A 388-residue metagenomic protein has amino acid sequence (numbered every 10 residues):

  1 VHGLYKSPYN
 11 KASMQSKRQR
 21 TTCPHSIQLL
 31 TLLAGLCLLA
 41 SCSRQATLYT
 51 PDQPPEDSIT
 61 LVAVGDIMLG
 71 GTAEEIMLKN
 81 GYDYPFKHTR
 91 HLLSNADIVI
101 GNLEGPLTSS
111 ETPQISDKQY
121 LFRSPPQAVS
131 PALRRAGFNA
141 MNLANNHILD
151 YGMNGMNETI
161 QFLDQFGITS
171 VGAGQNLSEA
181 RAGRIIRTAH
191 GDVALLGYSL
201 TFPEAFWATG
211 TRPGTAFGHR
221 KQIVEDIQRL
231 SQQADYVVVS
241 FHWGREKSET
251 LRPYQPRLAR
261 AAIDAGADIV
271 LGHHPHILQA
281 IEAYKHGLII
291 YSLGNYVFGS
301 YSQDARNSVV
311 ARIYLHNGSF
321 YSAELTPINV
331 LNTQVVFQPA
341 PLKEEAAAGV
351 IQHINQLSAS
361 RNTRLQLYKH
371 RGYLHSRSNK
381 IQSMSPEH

Functional and structural regions predicted by a protein language model:
Y5, Y9-N10: Short, positively charged and aromatic/hydrophobic N-terminal segments
S16-L30: Bacterial N-terminal signal peptides that target proteins for export
L30-A40: Bacterial N-terminal signal peptides
C42-H388: Acidic, metal/ion-coordinating pockets
